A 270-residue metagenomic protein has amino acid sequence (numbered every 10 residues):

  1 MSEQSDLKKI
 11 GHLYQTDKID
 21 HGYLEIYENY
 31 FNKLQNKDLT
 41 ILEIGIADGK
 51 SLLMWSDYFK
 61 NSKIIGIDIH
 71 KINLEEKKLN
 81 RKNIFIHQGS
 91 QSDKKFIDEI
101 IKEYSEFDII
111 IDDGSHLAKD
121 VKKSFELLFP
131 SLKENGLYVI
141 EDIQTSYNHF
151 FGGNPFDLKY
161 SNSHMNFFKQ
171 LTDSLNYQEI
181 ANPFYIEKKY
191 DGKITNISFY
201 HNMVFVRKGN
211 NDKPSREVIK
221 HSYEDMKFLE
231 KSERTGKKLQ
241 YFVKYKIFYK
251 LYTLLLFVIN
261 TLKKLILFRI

Functional and structural regions predicted by a protein language model:
M1-I111, S115-V139, Q144-I270: A short alpha-helical cap/connector motif
